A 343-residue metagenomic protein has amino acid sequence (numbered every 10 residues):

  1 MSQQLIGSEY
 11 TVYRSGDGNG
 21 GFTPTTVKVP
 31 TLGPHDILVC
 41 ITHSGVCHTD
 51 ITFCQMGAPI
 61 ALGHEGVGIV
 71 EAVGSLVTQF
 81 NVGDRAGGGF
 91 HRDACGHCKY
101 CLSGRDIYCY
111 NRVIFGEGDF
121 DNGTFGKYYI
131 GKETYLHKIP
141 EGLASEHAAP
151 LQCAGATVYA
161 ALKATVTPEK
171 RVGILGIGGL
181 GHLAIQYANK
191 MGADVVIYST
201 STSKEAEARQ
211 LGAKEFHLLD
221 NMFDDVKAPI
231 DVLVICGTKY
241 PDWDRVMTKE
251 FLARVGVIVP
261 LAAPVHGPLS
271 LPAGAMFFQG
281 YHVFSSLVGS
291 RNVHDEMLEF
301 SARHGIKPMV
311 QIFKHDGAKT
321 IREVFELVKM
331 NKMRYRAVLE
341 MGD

Functional and structural regions predicted by a protein language model:
M1-L5, R291-D343: C-terminal hydrophobic helical "lid"/dimerization subdomain of Rossmann-like NAD(P)H-dependent oxidoreductases
K28-S44, F53-K99, P140-L143: Glycine-rich beta-strand-centered segment in the early N-terminal region that forms part of a ligand/cofactor-binding
E65-V67, R85, Y100, Y128 (+3 more regions): Residue-level marker of beta-strand positions
A94-L175: NAD(P)H dinucleotide-binding glycine-rich loop of Rossmann-like/cofactor-binding domains, especially the beta1-alpha1
E141-N221: Mid-domain Rossmann-like dinucleotide-binding core that forms the NAD(H)/NADP(H) cofactor-binding site
A164-R171, D194-V196, E205-F284, R322 (+1 more regions): Glycine-rich cofactor phosphate-binding loops and adjacent beta1-alpha1 units of small-molecule cofactor enzyme domains
S201, P264, G289: Residues in the short beta-alpha loop(s) of Rossmann-like NAD(P)-binding domains
V257-V259, S270-Q311: Rossmann-fold dehydrogenase core element
